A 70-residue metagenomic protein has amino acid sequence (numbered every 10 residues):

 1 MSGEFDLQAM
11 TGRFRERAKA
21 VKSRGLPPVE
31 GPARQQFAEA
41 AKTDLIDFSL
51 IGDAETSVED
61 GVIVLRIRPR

Functional and structural regions predicted by a protein language model:
M1-R70: Compositionally biased, non-globular sequence tracts
